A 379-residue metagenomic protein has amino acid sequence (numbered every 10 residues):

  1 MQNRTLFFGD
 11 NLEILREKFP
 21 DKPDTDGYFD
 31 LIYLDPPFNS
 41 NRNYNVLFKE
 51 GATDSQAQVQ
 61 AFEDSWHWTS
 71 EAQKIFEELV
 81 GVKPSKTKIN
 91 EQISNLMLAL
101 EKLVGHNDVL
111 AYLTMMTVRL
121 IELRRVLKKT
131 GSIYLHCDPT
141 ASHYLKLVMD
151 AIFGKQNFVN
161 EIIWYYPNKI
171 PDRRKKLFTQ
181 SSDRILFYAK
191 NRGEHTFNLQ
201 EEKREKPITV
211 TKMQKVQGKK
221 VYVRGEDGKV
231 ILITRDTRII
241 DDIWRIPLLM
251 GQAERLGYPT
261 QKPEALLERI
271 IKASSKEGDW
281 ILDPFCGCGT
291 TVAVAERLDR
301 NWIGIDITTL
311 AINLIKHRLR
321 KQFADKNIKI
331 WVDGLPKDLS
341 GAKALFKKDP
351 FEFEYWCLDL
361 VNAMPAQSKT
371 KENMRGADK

Functional and structural regions predicted by a protein language model:
M1-I305, L310-L314: Core catalytic lobe of class I
L145, I315, F353-C357: Generic structural signal for hydrophobic residues
G154, N191-G193, R320-A324, L358-A366: Non-catalytic alpha-helical coupling and interface elements of nucleotide-dependent molecular machines and regulators
T196-L199, K326-I330, Q367-S368: Acidic/polar loop patches that form or flank catalytic/metal-binding clefts of enzymes that bind anionic ligands
E254-P259, I307, A344-L345, Q367-E372: Short, contiguous acidic/charged loop-to-helix segments that flank catalytic cores in large enzymes
G287, V332-K337, M374-D378: A glycine-rich phosphate-binding loop feature that marks nucleotide/adenosyl-phosphate handling sites
D306-K347: Cysteine-dependent PTP/DSP-like catalytic domain, specifically the C-terminal lobe
K347-K379: Catalytic centers of nucleases
